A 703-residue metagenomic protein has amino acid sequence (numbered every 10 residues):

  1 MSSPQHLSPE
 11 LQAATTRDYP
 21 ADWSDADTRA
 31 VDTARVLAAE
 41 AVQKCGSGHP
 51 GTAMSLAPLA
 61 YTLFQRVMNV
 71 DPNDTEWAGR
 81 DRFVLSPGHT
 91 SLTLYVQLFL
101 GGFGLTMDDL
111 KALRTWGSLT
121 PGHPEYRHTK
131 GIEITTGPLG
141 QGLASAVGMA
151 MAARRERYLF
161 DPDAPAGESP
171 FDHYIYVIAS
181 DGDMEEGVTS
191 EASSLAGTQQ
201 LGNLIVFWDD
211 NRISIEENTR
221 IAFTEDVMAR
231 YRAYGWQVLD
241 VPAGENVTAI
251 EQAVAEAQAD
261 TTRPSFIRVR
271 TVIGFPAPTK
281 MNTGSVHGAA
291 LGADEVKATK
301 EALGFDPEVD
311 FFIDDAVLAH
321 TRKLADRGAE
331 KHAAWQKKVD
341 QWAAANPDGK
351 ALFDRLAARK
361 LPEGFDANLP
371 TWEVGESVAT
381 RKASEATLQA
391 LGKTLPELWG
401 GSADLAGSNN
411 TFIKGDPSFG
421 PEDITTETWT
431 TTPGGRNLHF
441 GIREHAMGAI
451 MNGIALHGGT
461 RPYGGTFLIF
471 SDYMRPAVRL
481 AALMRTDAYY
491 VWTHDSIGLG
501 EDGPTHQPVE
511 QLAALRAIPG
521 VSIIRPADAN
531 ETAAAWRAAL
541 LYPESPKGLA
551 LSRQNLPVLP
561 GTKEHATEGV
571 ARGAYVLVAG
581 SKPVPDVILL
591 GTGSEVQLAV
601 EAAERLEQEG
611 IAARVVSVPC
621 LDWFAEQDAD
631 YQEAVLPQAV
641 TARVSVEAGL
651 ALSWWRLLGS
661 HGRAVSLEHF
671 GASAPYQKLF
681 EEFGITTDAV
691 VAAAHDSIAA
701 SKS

Functional and structural regions predicted by a protein language model:
S2-Y174, K323-A325, A329-A550, N555-P557 (+2 more regions): Thiamine diphosphate
T115-R127, S145, M151, R155-D172 (+4 more regions): Thiamine diphosphate
V177, F207-D210, V491-W492: Short beta-strands and strand-loop turn motifs
V177-I178, V206, G401, R525 (+1 more regions): Residue-level marker for buried hydrophobic side chains located in beta-strands that build the well-ordered beta-sheet
D181: Residue(s) in the substrate-gating loop at a strand-loop-helix junction that position the organic substrate next
K300, G304-F305, D310-K331: Non-catalytic, alpha-helical, charged scaffold/linker segments that couple or flank catalytic or architectural cores
